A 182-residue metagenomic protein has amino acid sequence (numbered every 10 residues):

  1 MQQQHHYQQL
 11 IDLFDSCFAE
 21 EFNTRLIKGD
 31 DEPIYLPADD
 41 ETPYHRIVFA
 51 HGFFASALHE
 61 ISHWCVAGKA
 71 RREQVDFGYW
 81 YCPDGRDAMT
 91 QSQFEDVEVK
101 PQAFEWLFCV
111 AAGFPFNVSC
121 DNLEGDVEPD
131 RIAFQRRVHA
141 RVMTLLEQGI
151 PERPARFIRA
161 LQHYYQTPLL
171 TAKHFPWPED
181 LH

Functional and structural regions predicted by a protein language model:
M1-E41, Q91-D96: Auxiliary, metal-adjacent structural segments of Zn-dependent hydrolase domains
Q3-H6, D40-S56: Short pre-active-site segment immediately N-terminal to the catalytic Zn-binding motif
A55-G68: Active-site recognition of the HExxH zinc-binding catalytic motif
H63, W106-C109, H139: Amphipathic alpha-helical core segments of compact helical bundles
V66-V99, V118-E128: Post-HEXXH active-site segment of zinc metalloproteases
E95-V110: An active-site-proximal "capping" alpha-helix that borders the catalytic cofactor pocket
L107-N122: Short helix/loop segments within enzyme catalytic domains that coordinate or immediately flank catalytic cofactors
C120-H182: Pan-zinc metallopeptidase signature
